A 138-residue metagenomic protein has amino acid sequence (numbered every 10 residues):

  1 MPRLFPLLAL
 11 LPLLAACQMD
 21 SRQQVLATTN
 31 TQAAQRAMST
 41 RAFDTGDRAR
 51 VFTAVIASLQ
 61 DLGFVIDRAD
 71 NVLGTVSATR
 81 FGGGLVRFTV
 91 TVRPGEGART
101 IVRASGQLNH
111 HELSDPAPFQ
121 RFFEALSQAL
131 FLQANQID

Functional and structural regions predicted by a protein language model:
M1-L7: Bacterial N-terminal signal peptides that target proteins for export
L13-A16: C-terminal motif of bacterial Sec signal peptides marking the signal peptidase cleavage site
Q18-D138: Ser/Thr-rich, low-complexity intrinsically disordered terminal regions
